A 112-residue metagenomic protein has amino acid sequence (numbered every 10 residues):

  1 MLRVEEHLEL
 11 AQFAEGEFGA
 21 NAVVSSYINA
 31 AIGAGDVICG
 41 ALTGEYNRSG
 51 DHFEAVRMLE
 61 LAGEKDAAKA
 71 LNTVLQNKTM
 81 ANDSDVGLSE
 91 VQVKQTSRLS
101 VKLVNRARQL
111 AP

Functional and structural regions predicted by a protein language model:
M1-P112: Terminal alpha-helical segments
